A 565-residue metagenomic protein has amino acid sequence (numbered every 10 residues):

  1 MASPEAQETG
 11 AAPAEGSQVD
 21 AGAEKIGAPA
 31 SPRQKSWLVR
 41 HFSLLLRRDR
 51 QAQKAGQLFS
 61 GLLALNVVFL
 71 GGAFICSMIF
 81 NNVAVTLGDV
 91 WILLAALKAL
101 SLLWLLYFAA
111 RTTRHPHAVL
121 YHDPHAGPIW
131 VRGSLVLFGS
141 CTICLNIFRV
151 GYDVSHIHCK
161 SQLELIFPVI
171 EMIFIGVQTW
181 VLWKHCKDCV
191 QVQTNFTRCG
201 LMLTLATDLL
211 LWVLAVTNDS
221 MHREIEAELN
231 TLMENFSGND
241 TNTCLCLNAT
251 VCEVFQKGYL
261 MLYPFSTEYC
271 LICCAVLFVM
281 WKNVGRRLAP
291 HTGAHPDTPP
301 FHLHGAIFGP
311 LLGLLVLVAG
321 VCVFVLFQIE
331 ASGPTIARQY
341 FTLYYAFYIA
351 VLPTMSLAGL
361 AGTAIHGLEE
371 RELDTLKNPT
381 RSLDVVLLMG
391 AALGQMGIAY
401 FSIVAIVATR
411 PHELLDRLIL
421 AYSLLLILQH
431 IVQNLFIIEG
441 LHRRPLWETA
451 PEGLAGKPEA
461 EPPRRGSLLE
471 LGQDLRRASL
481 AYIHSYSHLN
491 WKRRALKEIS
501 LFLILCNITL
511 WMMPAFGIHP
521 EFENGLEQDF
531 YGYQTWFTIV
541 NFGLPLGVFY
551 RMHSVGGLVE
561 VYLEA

Functional and structural regions predicted by a protein language model:
A2-Q51, F236, A289-H304, L446-R494: Non-transmembrane, juxtamembrane loop and terminal tail segments of multi-pass eukaryotic membrane proteins
D20, K25-M172, P264, G309 (+4 more regions): N-terminal signal-anchor/initial transmembrane insertion module of eukaryotic multi-pass membrane proteins
A64-A73, A96-L106, G133-I147, V169-W180 (+9 more regions): Hydrophobic alpha-helical cores of multi-pass transmembrane domains in eukaryotic membrane proteins
G72-L94, T113-P124, N146-F167, L182-T194 (+6 more regions): Membrane-lumen (extracellular) interface motif
I92, F167-M172, M233-E234, E253-L271 (+3 more regions): Extracellular loop 3-seventh transmembrane helix
L102-R114, S140-V150, M172-V190, L205 (+7 more regions): Cytoplasm-facing ends of alpha-helical transmembrane segments in multi-pass membrane proteins
D208-L260, N507-Q534, T538: Extracellular/lumenal N-termini and interhelical loops of multi-pass eukaryotic membrane proteins
L376-A565: Extended, charge-rich low-complexity regions and/or helical-solenoid scaffolds
